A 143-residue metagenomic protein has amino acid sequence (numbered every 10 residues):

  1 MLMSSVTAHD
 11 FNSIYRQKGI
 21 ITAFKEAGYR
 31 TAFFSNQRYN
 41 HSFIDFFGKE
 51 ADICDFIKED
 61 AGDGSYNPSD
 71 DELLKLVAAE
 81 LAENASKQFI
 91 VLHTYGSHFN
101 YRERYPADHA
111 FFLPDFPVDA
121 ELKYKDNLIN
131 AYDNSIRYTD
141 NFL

Functional and structural regions predicted by a protein language model:
M1-P117: Active-site-proximal alpha/beta segments of enzymes that process anionic O-linked groups
L74-A79, D115-L143: A long, amphipathic alpha-helix that forms part of the scaffold/cap immediately adjacent to metal-dependent active
